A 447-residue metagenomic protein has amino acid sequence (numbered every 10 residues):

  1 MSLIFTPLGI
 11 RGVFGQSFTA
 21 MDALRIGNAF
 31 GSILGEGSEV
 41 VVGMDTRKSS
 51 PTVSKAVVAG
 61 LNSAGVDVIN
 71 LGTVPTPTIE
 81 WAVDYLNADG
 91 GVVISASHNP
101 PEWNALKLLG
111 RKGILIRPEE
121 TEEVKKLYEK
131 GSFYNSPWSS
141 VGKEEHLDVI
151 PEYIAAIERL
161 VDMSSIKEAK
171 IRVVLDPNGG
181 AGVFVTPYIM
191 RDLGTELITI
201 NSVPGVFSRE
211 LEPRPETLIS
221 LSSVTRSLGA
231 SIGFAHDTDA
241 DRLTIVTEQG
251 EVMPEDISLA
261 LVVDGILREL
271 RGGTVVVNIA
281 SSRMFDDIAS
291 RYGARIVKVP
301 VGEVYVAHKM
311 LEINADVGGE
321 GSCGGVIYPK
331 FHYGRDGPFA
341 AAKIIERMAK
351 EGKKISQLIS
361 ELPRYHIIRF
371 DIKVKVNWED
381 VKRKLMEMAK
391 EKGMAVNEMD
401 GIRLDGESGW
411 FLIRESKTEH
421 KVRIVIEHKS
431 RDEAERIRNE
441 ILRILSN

Functional and structural regions predicted by a protein language model:
M1-G65, D89, G142-V173: An N-terminal, well-structured beta->alpha segment
V13, N104-L228: Gly/Ser/Thr-enriched, mixed-charge loops and adjacent short helices that form phosphate/oxyanion-binding elements
N28, S32, E39-N104, Y188-V246: N-terminal small/polar loop signature for handling phosphorylated ligands or for N-terminal nucleophile
D45-T52, N99-P100, N178-V183, A240-D241 (+3 more regions): Gly/Ser/Thr-rich loops at beta-strand to alpha-helix junctions that form or flank small-molecule/cofactor-binding
V68-P77, V252-E255, V277-N278, V299-P300: Active-site nucleophile and cofactor-binding loops and adjacent substrate-binding regions of central metabolic enzymes
P101-E119, K126, S220-G293: Replace "Mg2+/Mn2+-dependent" with "divalent metal-dependent
I232, L270-N447: Phosphate-binding and adjacent anionic-ligand microenvironments
